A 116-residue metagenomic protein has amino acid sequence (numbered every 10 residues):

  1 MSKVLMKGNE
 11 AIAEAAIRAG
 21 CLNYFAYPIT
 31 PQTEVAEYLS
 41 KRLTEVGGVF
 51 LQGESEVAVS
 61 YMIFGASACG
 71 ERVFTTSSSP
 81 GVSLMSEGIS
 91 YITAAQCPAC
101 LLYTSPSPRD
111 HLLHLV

Functional and structural regions predicted by a protein language model:
K7-E14, F25-Y38: N-terminal glycine-rich anion-binding loops that anchor highly charged ligand groups
I17-G20, R42, M62-R72, I89-Q96: Alpha-helix C-terminal capping segments
N23-A26, G48-L51, C69-L84, A94 (+1 more regions): A short, small-residue-rich loop immediately preceding and capping a beta-strand
Q32-V35, V57-Y61, T76, G81-E87: Short glycine/serine/threonine-rich phosphate/pyrophosphate-binding segments that cradle anionic phosphate groups
E34-G48: Short acidic, glycine/proline-enriched helix-loop-strand junctions
V46-F64: Glycine-rich oxoanion-binding loops at beta->alpha junctions
Y103-D110: Conserved small/polar residues in nucleotide/adenosyl-binding loops
H114-V116: Hydrophobic alpha-helical segments, chiefly the membrane-spanning helices and signal/signal-anchor peptides
